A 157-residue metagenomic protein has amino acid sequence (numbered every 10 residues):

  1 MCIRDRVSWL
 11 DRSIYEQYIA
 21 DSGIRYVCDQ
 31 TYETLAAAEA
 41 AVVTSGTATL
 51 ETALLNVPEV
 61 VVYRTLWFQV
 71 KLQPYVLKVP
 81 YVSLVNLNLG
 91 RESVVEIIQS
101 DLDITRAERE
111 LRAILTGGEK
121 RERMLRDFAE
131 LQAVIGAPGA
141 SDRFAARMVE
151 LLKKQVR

Functional and structural regions predicted by a protein language model:
I3-R157: Nucleotide-activated sugar donor-binding and catalytic core shared by glycosyltransferases and related lipid-linked
